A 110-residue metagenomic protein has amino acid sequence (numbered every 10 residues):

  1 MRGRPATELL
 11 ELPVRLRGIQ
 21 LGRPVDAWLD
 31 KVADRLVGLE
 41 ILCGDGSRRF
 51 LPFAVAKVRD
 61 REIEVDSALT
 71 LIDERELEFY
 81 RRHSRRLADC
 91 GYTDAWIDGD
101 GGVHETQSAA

Functional and structural regions predicted by a protein language model:
M1-A110: Peripheral interaction segments used for macromolecular assembly
